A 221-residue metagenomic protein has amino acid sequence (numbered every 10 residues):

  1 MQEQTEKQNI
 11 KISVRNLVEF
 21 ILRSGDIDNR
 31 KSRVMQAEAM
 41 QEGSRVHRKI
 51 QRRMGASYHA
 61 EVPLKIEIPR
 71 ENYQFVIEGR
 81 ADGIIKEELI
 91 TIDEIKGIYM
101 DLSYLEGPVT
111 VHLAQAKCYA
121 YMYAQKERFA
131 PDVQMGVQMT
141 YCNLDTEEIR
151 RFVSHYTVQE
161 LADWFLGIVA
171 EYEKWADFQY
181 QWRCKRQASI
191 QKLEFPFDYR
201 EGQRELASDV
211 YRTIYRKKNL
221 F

Functional and structural regions predicted by a protein language model:
M1-L89, A114: Metal-dependent nuclease catalytic cores that hydrolyze phosphodiester bonds in DNA/RNA, characterized by
N9-N29, D132-M139, A176-Q187: Short, compositionally biased low-complexity segments
V34, E38, Y104-V111, D198: Conserved aromatic-histidine-acidic binding/catalytic patches
R45, V111-A114, Y156-G167, D198-E205: Generic recognition of stable, solvent-exposed alpha-helical segments in well-folded globular domains
R53, Y123-K126, T213: Hydrophobic helix-cap positions at the C-terminus of alpha-helices in RecA-like/P-loop ATPase nucleotide-binding cores
I66-A162: Mg2+/Mn2+-dependent nuclease catalytic core
E160, F165-S189: Low-complexity, highly charged intrinsically disordered N-terminal segments that act as targeting/localization
Q179-F221: Conserved pre-motif I regulatory segment
